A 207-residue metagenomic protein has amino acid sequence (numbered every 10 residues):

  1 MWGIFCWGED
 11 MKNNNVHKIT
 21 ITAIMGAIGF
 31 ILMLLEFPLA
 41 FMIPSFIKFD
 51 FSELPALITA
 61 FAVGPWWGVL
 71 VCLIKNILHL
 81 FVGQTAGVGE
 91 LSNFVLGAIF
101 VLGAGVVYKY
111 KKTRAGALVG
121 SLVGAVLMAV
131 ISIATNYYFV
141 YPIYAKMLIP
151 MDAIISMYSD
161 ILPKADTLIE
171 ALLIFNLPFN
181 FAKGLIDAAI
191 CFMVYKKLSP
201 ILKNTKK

Functional and structural regions predicted by a protein language model:
W2-K207: Loop-helix junctions at membrane interfaces
